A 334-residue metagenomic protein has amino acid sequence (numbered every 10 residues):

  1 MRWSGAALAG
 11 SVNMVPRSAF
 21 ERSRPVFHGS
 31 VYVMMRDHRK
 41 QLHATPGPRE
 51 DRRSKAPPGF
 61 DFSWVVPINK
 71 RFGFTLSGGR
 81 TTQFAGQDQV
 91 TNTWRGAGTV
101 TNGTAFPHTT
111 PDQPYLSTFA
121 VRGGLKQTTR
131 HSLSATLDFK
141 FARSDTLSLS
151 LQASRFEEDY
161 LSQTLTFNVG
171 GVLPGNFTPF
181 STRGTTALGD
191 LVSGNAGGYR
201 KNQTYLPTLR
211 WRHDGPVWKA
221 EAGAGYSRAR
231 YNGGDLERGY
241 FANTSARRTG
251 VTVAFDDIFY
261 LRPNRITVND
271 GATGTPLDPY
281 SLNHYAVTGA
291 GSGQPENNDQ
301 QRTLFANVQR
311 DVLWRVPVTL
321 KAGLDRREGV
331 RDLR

Functional and structural regions predicted by a protein language model:
M1, H43-G47, D61, S117-F119 (+2 more regions): Glycine- and acidic
M1-Y32: A beta-strand signature from Gram-negative outer-membrane beta-barrel systems, especially the internal plug domain
A9-S11, T45-P46, T91-R95, Q163-N168 (+1 more regions): Short secondary-structure boundary/capping segments
A19-P25, I68-F72, R143-S144, P216-E221 (+2 more regions): Short loop/turn motifs that connect adjacent beta-strands in outer-membrane beta-barrel proteins
F27-M35, F74-R80, L149-R155, A222-R228 (+1 more regions): Transmembrane beta-barrel strands of outer-membrane/channel proteins
D37-A56: Surface-exposed strand-loop-strand hairpins of Gram-negative outer-membrane beta-barrel proteins
D51-G171, V192, N202-P216: Transmembrane beta-barrel wall of Gram-negative outer-membrane proteins
D112-Q113, D159-N202, G225-R302, R315-R334: Surface-exposed, low-complexity loop segments enriched in small/polar and acidic residues
